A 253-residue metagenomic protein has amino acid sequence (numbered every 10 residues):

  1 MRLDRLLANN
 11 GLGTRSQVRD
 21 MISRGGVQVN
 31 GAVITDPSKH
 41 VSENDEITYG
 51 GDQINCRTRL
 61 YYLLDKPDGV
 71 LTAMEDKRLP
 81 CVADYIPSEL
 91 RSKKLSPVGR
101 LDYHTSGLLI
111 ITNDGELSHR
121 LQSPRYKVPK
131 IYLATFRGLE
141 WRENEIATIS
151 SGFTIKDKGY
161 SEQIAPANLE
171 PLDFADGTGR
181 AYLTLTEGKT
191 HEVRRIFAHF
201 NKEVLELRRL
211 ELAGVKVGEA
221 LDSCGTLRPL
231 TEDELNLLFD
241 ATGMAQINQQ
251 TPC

Functional and structural regions predicted by a protein language model:
M1-C253: Basic, flexible Lys/Arg- and Gly-enriched helix-loop patches that mediate nucleic-acid binding at interfaces with rRNA
